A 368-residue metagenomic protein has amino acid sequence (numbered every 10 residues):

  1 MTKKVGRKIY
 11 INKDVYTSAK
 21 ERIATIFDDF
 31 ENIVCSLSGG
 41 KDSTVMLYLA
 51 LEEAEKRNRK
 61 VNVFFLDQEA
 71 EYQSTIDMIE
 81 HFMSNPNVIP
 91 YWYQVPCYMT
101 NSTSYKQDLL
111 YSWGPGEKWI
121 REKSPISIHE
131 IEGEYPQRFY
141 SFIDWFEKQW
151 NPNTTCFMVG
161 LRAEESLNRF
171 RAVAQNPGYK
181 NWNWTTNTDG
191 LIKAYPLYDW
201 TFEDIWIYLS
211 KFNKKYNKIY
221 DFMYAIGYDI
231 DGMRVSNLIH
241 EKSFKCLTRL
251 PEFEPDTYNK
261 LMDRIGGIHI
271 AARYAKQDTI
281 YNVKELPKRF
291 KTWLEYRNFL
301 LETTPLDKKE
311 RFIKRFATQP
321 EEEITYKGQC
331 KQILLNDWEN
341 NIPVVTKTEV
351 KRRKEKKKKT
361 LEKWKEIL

Functional and structural regions predicted by a protein language model:
M1-S36, K41-L368: Nucleotide-activated chemistry modules centered on ATP-dependent adenylation/adenylyltransferase
